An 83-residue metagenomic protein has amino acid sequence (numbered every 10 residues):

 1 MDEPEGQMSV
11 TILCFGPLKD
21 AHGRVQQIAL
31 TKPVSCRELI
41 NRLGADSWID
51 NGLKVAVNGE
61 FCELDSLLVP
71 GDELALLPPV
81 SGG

Functional and structural regions predicted by a protein language model:
M1-G82: Ubiquitin-like/PB1-type beta-grasp interaction modules and other compact soluble beta-rich domains
